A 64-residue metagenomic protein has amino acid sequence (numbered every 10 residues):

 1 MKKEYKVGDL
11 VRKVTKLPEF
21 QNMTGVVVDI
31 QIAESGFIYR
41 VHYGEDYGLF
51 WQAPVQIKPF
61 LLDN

Functional and structural regions predicted by a protein language model:
K2-K3, L10-L61: Basic/aromatic-rich interaction segments and small domains that mediate binding to polyanionic partners
